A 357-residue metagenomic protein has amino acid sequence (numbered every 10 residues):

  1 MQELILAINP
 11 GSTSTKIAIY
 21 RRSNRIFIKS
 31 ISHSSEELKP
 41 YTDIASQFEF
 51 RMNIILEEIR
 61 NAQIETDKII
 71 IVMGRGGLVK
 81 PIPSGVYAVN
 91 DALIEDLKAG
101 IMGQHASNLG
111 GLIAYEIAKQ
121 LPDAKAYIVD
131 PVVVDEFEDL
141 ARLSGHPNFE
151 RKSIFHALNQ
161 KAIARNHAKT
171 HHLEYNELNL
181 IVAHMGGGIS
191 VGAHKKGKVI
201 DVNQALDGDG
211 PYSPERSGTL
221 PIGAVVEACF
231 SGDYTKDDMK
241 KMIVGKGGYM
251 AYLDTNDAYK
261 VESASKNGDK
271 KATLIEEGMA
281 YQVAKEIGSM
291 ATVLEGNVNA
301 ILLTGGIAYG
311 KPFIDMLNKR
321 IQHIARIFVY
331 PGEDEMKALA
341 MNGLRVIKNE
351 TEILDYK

Functional and structural regions predicted by a protein language model:
E3-I8, I69-M73, L180-H184: Short glycine-aspartate micro-motif
I5-S46: Short glycine-rich, Thr/Ser-proximal phosphate-binding strand/loop in the N-terminal lobe of ATP-dependent enzymes
E57-I70, K169-E174, I287-N299: Phosphate/pyrophosphate-binding loops at sites that engage ATP/ADP/AMP, CoA/4′-phosphopantetheine, polyphosphate
I59-A106, K125, V133-G145: Short beta-strand-loop/turn "lid" adjacent to the catalytic site in phosphate-handling enzymes
L109-E116, I128, L143-N179, G187-G188 (+3 more regions): Glycine-rich phosphate-binding loop plus the immediately following alpha-helix
K241-G296: Adenine-nucleotide phosphate-binding core of ATP-dependent small-molecule kinases
V298-L317: Glycine-rich phosphate-binding loops at beta-strand->alpha-helix junctions
A308-Y309, D315, F328-K357: Glycine-rich phosphate-binding/hydrolytic loop that grips phosphoryl groups
